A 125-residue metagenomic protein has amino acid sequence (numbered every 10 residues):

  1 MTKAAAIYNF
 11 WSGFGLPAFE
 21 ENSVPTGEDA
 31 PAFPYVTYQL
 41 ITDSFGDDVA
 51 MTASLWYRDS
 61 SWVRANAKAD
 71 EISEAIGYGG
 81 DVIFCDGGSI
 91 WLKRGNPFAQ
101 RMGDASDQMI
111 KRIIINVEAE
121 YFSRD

Functional and structural regions predicted by a protein language model:
M1-D43, G79-W91: Small/polar-rich, solvent-exposed N-terminal microdomains that initiate assembly or binding
M1-F10, I41-D48, S89-D125: Short, charged interaction patches at domain edges and termini
V36, M51, I115: Change "...and in nucleic-acid phosphodiester-cleaving endonucleases..." to "...and in nucleic-acid processing enzymes
G46-D59: Short glycine-rich, basic-tinged beta-strand/loop micro-motifs
S60-V63, S123-D125: Short, cysteine-centered beta-strand-loop-beta hairpins and adjacent loop/turn segments enriched in charged/polar
S61-I90: Mid-chain, well-packed structural core segment of small domains
